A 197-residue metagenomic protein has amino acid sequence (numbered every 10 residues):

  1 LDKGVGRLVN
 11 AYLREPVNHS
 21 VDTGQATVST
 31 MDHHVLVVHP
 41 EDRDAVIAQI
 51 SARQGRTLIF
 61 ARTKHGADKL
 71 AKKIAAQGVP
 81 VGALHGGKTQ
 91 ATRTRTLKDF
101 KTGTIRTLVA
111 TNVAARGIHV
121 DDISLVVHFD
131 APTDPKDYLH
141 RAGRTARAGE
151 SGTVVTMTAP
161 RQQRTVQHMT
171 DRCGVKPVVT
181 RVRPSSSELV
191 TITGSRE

Functional and structural regions predicted by a protein language model:
L1-E197: Conserved helicase RecA-like core
